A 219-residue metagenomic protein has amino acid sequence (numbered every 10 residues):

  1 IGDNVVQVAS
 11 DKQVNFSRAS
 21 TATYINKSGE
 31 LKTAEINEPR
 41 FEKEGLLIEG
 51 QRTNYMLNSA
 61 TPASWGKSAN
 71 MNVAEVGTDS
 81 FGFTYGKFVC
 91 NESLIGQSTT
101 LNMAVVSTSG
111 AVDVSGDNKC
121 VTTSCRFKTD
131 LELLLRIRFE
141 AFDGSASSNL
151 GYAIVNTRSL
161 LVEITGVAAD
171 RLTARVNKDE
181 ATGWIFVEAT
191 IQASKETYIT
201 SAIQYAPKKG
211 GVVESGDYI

Functional and structural regions predicted by a protein language model:
I1-I219: Extracellular and organelle-lumenal recognition/adhesion modules and their flexible linkers in secreted
